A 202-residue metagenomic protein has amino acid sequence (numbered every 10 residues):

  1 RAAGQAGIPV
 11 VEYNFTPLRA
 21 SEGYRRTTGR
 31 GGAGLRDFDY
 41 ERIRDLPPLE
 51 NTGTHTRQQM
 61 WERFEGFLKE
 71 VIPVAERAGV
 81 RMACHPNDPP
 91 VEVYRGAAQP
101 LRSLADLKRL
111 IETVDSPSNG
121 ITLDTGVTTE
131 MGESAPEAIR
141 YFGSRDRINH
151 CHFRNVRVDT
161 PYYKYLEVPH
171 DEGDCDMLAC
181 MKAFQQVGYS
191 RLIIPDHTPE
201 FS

Functional and structural regions predicted by a protein language model:
A2-G66: Active-site-proximal, glycine-rich beta->alpha crossover segments in alpha/beta enzymes that shape flexible
G4-P9, G66-K69, P73-R77, R81 (+2 more regions): Histidine-acidic metal/acid-base catalytic patches
P17-L18, D88-P89, T198: Conserved beta-strand edge residues that scaffold enzyme active sites
